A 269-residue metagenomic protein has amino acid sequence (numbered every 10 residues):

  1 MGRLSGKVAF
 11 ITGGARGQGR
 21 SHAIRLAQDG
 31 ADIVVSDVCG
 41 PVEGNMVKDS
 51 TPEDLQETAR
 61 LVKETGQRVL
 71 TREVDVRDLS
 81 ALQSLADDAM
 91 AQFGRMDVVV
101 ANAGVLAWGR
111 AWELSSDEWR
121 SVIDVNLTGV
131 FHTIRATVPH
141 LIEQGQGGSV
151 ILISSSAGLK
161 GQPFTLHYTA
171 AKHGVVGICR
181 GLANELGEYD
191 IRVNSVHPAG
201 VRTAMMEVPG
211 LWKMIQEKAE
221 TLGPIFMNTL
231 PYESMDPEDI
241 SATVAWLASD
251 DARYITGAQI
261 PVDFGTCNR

Functional and structural regions predicted by a protein language model:
G2-F93, A107, L211: Short-chain dehydrogenase/reductase
E43-S50, E188, G200-T229, D239: A glycine/serine/threonine-rich, flexible loop-to-helix segment that serves as the NAD(P) cofactor-binding "lid"
R110-A111, E118-I123, I225: Substrate-binding pocket helix/loop in short-chain dehydrogenase/reductase
I134, A171, C179: Active-site helix of classical SDR
S155: Residue(s) in the substrate-gating loop at a strand-loop-helix junction that position the organic substrate next
K160, P231, A245, T256-R269: Short C-terminal tail/terminal secondary-structure segment of NAD(P)H-dependent dehydrogenase/reductase domains
G187, R192, I255-G257: Short, small/polar-rich loop/turn modules that mediate ligand/substrate recognition or access, typified
